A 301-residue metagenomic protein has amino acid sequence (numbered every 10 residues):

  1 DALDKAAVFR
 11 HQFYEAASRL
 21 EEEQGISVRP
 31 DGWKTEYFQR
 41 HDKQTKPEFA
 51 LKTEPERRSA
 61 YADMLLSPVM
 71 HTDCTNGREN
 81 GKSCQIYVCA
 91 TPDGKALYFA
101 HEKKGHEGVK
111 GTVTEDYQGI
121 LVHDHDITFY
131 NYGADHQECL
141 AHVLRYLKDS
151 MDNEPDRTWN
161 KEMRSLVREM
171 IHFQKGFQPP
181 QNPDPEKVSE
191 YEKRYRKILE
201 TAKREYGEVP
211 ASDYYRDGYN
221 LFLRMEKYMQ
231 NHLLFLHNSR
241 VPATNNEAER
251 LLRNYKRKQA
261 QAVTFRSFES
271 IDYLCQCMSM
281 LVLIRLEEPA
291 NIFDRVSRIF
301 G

Functional and structural regions predicted by a protein language model:
D1-G301: Catalytic center-proximal scaffold of phosphoryl-transfer enzymes
